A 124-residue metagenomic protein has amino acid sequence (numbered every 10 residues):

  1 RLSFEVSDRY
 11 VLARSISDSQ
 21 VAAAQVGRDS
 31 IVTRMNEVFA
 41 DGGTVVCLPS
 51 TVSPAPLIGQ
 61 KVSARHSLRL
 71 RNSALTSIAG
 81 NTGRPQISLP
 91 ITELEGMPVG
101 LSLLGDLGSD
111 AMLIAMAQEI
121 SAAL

Functional and structural regions predicted by a protein language model:
R1-D29, S88-M97: Short helix-loop capping/hinge segments that flank enzyme active sites or metal/cofactor-binding pockets
A23, A55-S73: Short, surface-exposed loop/helix-turn segments at secondary-structure junctions that function as lids/hinges flanking
Q25-T33, L68-R69: Short gly/ser/thr-rich secondary-structure transition/capping motifs
G42-T44: Short, high-confidence coil segments that cap the C-terminus of an alpha-helix and link into the following beta-strand
S50: Glycine-rich, N-terminal phosphate-binding loop of Rossmann-like dinucleotide-binding domains
H66-L89: Small-aliphatic-rich amphipathic alpha-helix that forms the alpha element of a beta-alpha
N81-L124: Structural helix-boundary/capping segments
